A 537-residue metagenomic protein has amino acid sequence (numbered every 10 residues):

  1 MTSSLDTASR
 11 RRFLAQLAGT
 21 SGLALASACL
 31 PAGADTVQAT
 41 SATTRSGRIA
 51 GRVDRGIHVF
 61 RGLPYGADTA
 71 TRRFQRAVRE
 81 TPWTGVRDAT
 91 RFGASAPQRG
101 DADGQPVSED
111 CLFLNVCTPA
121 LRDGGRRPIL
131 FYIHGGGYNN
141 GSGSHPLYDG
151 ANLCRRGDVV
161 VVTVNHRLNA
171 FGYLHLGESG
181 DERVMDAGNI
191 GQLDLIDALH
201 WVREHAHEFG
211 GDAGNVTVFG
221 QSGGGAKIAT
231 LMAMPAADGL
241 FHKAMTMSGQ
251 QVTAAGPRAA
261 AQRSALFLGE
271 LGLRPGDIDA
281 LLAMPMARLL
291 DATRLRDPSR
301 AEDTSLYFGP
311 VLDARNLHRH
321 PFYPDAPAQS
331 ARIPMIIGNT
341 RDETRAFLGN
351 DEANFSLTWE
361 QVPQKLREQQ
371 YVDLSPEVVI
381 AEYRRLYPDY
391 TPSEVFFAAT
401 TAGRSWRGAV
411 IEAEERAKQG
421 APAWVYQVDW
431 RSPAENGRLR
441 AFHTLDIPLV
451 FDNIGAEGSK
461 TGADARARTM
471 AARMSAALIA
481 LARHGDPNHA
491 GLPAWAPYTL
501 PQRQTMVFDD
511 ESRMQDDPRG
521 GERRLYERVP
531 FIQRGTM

Functional and structural regions predicted by a protein language model:
M1-S9, S21, S27: N-terminal secretory signal peptides
P31-N189, A213, T304, R341 (+5 more regions): Non-catalytic accessory segments of hydrolases
D186-A206: Alpha/beta-hydrolase active-site loop
E204, D238, M247-K365, E394-K418: Substrate-access "cap/lid" subdomains that shape and gate the entrance to catalytic or ligand-binding pockets
G211-F219: Alpha/beta-hydrolase fold nucleophile elbow
G220, G224: Gly/Ala-rich beta-loop-alpha elbow adjacent to hydrolase catalytic centers
G225-A236: Short glycine-enriched nucleophile-adjacent loop and the immediately C-terminal alpha-helix near the catalytic center
W406-M537: Mobile gating loops/cap/lid regions near enzyme active sites that modulate substrate access
